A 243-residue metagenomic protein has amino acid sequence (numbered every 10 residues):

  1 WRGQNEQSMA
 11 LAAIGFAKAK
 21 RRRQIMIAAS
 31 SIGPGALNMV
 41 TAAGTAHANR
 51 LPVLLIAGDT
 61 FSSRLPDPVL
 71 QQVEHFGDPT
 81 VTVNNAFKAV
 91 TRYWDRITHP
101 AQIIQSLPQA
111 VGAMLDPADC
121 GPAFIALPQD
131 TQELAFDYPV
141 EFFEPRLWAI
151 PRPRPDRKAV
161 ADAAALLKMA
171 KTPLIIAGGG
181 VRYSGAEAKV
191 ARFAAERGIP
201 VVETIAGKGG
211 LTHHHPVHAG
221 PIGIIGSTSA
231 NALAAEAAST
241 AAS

Functional and structural regions predicted by a protein language model:
W1-S243: N-terminal alpha/beta PP-like core and its mobile active-site loop of ThDP/TPP-dependent enzymes
